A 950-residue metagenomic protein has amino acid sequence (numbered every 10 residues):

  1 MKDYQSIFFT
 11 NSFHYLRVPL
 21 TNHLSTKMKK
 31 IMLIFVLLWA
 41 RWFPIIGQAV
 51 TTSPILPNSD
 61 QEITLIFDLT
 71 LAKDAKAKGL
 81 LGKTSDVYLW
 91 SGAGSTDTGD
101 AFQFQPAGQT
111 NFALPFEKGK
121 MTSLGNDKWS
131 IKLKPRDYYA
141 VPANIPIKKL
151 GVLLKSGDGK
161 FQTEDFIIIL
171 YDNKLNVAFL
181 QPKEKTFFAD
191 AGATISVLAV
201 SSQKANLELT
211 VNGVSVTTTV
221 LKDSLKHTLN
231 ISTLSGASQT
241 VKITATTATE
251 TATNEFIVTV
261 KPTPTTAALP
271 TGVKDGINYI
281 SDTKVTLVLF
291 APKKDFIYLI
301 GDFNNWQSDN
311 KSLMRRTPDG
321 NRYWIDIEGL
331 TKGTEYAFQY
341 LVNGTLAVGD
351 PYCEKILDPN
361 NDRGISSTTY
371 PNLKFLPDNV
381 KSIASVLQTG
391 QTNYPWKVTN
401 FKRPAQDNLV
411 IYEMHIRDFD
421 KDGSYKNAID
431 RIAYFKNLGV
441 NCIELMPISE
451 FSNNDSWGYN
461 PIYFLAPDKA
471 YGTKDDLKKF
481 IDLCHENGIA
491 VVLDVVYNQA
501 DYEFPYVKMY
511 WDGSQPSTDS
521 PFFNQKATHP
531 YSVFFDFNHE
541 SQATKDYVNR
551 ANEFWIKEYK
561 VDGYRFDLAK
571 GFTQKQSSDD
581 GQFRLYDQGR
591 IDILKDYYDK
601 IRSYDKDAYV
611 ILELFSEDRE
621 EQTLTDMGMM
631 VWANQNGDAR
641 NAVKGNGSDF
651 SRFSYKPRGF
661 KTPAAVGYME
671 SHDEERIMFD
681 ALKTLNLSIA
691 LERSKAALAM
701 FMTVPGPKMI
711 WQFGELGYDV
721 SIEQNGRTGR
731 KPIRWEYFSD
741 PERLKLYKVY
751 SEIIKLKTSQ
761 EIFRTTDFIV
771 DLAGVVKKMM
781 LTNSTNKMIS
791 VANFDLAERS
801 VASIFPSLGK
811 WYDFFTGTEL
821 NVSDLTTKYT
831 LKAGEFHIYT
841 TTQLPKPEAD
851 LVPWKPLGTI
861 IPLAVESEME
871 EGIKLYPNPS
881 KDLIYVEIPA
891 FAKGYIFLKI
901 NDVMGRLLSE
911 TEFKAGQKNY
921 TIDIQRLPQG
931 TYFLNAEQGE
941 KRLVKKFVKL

Functional and structural regions predicted by a protein language model:
M1-H23, F43, P862-Y876, S880-L950: C-terminal outer-membrane/trafficking sorting elements
G47-N58, L170-D190, E868-L875: Short, compositionally biased P/S/T/A/G/V-rich stretches that sit at domain boundaries
L81, S85-A143, L221, S281 (+2 more regions): Aromatic-rich carbohydrate-binding modules that target alpha-glucans
P146-V152, A237-V241, T334-Y336, H837 (+1 more regions): Exposed beta-strand face motif in extracellular beta-rich ectodomains
T259-I297, G349-D407: Basic K/R-rich, polyanion-interacting modules in nucleoproteins and related proteins
T265-A268, G272, G276, S449 (+7 more regions): Active-site-proximal helices and loops of the catalytic beta/alpha 8
C353-D362, P371, Y394-G563, L568-Y586 (+1 more regions): Substrate-binding/active-site clefts of carbohydrate-active enzymes
S823-I861, G930: C-terminal beta-strand-rich structural cap/linker in extracellular carbohydrate-active enzymes
